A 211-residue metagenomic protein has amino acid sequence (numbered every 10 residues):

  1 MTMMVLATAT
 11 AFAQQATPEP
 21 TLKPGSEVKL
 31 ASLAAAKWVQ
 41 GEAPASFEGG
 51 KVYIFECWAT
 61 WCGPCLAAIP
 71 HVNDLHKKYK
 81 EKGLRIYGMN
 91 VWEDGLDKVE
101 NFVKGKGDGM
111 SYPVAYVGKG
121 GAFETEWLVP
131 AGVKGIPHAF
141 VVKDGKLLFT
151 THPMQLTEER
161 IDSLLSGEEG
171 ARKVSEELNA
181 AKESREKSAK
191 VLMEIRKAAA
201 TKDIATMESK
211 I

Functional and structural regions predicted by a protein language model:
M1-A36: N-terminal targeting signals for export/organelle localization
Q14-P20, G25-V28, G167-I211: Non-globular targeting/processing and membrane-anchoring segments
G25-Y53, Y79, A180: A short beta-strand-turn-helix
W38, W58-W61, C65, W127 (+1 more regions): Signature tryptophan residues that serve as conserved aromatic anchors
E42-L66, V72: Short active-site neighborhood of thiol/selenol oxidoreductases, capturing the structured segment around
F47, K106-M110, Y116-L164: Thiol/disulfide oxidoreductase modules built on the thioredoxin-like
I54-F55, I86, A139: Hydrophobic beta-strand anchors of alpha/beta hydrolase catalytic cores
A67-D108, K119-W127, A189: Structural microenvironment flanking redox-active thiols in thiol-disulfide oxidoreductases
